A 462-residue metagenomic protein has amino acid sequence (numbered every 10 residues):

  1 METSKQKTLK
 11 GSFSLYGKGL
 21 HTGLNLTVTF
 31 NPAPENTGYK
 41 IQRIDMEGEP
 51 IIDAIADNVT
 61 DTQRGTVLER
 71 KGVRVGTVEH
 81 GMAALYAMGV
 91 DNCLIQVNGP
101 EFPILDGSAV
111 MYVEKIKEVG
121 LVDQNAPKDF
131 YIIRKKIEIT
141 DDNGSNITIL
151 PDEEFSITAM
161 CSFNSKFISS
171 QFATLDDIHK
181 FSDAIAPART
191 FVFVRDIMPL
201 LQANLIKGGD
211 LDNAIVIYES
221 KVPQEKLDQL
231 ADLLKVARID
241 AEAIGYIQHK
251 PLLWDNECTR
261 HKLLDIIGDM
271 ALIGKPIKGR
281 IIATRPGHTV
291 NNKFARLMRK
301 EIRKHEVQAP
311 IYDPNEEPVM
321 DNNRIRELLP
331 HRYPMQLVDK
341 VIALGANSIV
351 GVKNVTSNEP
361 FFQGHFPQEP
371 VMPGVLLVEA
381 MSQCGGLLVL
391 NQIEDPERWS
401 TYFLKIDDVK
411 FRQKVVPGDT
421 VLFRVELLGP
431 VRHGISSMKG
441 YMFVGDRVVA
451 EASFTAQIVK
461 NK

Functional and structural regions predicted by a protein language model:
M1-D91, Q96-Y312: C-terminal regulatory domains involved in ligand/effector binding and gene-expression control
T8-S12, V319-I325, L422-F423: Short Pro/Gly-enriched beta-strand edge/turn motifs at strand-loop
L26, I157-A159, G351, F423-R424 (+2 more regions): Hydrophobic residues positioned within well-ordered beta-strands of beta-sheet architectures
A173-F191, M372, M442-V449, F454-K462: Flexible glycine-rich active-site/ligand-binding loops centered on an Asp-His dyad
R260-I273, V341, N347, V371-P396: Active-site helix/loop of acyl-thioester processing domains in fatty-acid/polyketide metabolism, spanning hotdog-fold
G274-A283, P310-V319, G385-L422, V449 (+1 more regions): Hydrophobic beta-strand-centered segment that forms part of the acyl-chain substrate-binding groove
K304-V371, R398-S400, V415-V416, L428 (+3 more regions): Non-catalytic linker/capping segments at the edges of enzyme domains
L337-K340, K405, K410, R424-E426 (+2 more regions): Residues located in well-ordered beta-strands
